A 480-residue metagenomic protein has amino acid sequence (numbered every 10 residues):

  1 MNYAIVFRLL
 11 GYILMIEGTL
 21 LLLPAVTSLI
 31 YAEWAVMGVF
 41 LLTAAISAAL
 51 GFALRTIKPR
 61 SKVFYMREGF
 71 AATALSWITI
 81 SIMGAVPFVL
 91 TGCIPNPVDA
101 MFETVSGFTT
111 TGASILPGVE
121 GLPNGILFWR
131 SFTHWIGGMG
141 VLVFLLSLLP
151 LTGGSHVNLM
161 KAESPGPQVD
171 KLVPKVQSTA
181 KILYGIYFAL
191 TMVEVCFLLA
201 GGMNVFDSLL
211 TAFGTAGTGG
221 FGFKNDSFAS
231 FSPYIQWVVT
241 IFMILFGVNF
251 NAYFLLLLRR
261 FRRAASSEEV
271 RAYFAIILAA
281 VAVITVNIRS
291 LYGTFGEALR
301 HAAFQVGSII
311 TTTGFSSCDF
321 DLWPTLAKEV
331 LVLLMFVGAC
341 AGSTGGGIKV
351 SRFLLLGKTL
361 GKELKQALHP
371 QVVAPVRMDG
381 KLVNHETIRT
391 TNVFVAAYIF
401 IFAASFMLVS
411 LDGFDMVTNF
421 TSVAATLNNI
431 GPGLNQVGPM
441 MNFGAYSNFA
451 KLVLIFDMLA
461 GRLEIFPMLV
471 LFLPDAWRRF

Functional and structural regions predicted by a protein language model:
M1-F480: Membrane-proximal intracellular helices of multi-pass ion channels
